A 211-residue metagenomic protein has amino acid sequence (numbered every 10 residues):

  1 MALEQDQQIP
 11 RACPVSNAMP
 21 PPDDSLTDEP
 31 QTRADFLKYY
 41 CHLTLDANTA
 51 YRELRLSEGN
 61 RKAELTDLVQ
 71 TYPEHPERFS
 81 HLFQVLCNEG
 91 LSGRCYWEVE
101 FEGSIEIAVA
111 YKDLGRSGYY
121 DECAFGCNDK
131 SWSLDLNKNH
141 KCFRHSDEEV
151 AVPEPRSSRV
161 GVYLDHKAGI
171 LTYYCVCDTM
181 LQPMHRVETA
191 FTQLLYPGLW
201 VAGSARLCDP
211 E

Functional and structural regions predicted by a protein language model:
M1-E211: Beta-rich ligand-recognition domains in immune and ubiquitin systems
